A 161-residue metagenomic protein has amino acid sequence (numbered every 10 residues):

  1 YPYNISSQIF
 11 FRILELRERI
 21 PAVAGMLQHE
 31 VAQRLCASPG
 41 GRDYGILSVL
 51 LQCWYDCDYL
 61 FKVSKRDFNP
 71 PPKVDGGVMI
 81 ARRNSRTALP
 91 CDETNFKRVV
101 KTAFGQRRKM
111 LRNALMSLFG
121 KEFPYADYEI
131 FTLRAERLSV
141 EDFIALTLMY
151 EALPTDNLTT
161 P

Functional and structural regions predicted by a protein language model:
Y1-P2: Short glycine-/small-residue-rich Rossmann-like dinucleotide-binding loops
I5-R137, E151-P161: Class I S-adenosyl-L-methionine
S139-E141: Amphipathic alpha-helical oligomerization segments
L148: Cell-wall glycan
